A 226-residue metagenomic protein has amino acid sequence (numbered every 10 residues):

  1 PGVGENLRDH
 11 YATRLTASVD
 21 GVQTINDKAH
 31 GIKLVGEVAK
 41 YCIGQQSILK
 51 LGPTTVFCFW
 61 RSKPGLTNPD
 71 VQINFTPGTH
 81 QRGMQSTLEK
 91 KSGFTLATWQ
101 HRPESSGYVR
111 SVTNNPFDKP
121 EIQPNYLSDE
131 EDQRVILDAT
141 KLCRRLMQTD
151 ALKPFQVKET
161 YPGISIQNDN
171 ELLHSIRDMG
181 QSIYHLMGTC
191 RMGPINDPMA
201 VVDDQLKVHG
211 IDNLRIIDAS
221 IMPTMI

Functional and structural regions predicted by a protein language model:
P1-V38, S47-I48: Glycine-rich loop(s) and the adjacent beta-strand/alpha-helix scaffold that form part
D20, E37-I226: FAD-dependent oxidoreductase catalytic-site/capping-region signature
